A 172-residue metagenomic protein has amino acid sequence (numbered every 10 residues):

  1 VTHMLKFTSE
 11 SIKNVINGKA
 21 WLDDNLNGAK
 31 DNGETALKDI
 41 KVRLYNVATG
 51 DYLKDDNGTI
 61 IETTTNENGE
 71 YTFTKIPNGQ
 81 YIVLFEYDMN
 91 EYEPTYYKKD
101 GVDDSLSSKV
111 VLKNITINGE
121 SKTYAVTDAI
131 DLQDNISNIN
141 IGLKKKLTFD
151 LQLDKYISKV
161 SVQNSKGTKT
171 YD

Functional and structural regions predicted by a protein language model:
T2-S11, D104-K146: Extracellular beta-sheet/turn segments enriched in Thr/Pro/Gly and aliphatic residues
H3-D31, K41, S137-S158: A short, Gly/Thr-enriched small/hydrophobic beta-strand-prone motif that recurs across taxa
K19, K41-Y45, I82-L84: Beta-strand signatures of extracellular beta-sandwich domains
D24-D31, A48-T72: Short, acidic Ser/Thr/Gly-rich low-complexity loop/linker segments typical of extracellular and cell-surface proteins
K38-V42, G79-Y81, L151: Short beta-strand/loop motifs in extracellular/secreted proteins, especially within beta-sandwich accessory domains
P77-G79, N135: A glycine-anchored, Pro-Gly-centered beta-turn/N-cap motif
G79-E91: A short, solvent-exposed beta-strand micro-motif common in secreted/extracellular proteins
G167-D172: Short beta-strand elements of extracellular/lumenal beta-sandwich folds
